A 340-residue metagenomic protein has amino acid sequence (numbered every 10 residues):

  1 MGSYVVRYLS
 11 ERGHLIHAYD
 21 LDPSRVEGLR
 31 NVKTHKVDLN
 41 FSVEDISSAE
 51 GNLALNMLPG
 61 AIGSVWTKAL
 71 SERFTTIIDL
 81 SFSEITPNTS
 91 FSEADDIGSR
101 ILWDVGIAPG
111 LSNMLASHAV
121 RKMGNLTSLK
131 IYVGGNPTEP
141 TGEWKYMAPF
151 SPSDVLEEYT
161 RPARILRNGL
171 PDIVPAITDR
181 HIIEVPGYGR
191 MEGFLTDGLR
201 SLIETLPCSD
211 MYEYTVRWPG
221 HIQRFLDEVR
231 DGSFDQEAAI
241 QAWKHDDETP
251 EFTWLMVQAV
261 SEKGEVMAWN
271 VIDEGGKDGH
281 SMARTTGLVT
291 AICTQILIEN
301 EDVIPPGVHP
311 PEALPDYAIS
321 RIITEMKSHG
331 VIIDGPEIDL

Functional and structural regions predicted by a protein language model:
G2-S3: N-terminal Rossmann-fold NAD(P) dinucleotide-binding loop
L9, L70: Aromatic pocket-lining residues of Rossmann-like dinucleotide-binding sites
L15-H17: Short beta-strand element of Class I
D22-R25, E84: Helix N-cap at the beta1-alpha1 junction of Rossmann-like dinucleotide-binding domains, i.e., the first residues
N52-M57, I77-D79: N-terminal Rossmann-like NAD(P) cofactor-binding module of classical short-chain dehydrogenase/reductase
N56-A69, I85-T86: Beta-loop-alpha module in the N-terminal Rossmann-like domain of NAD(P)-dependent dehydrogenases, especially those
L80-I101: Rossmann-fold NAD(P)-binding glycine/threonine-rich loop
K122-L340: C-terminal catalytic/substrate-binding lobe primarily of soluble NAD(P)-dependent oxidoreductases
